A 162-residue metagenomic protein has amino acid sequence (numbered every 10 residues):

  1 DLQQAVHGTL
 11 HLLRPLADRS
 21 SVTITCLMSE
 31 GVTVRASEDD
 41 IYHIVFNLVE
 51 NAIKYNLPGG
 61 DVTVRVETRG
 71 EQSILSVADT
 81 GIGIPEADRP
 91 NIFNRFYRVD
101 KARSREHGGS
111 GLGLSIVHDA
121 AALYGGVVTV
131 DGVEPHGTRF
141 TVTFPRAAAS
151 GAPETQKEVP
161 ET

Functional and structural regions predicted by a protein language model:
D1-R14, T25, V66: A conserved beta-strand-to-alpha-helix junction within the catalytic ATP-binding
D18, T23-T33: Conserved catalytic submotifs in the C-terminal HATPase_c
A52-I53: Short helix-loop "hinge" at the ATP-lid/N-box region of the Bergerat-fold HATPase_c
G59-E71: Short beta-strand/loop element within the Bergerat-fold HATPase_c
D79: Acidic ATP/Mg2+-coordinating residue in the GHKL
I84-R98, K157: Short conserved segment of the HATPase_c
G125-G126: Conserved glycine-rich
